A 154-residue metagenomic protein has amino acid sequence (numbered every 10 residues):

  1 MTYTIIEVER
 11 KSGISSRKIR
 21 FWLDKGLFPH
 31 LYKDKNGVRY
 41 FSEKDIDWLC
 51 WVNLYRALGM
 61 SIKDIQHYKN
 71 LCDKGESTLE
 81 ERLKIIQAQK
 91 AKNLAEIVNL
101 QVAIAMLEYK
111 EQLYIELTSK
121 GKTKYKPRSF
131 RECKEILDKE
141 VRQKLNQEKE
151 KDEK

Functional and structural regions predicted by a protein language model:
M1-N70: Basic helix-turn-helix/winged-helix DNA-binding cores and closely related short helical interaction motifs
R10-G13, L49, G75, L83 (+1 more regions): Helix-centric, low-specificity signal for extended rod-like, repetitive segments
I14, M60, K74-T78, A95 (+1 more regions): Alpha-helical structural elements of signaling/regulatory helical domains
K25, L71-K74, L113, L117: A short linear boundary/processing microfeature
W51, N70-D73, A91-L94, V98: A broad detector of the eukaryotic-type serine/threonine protein kinase catalytic domain
H67-N70, K74, E80, K84-I86: Long, amphipathic alpha-helical segments that form or neighbor coiled-coils/leucine zippers used for dimerization
E80-K154: C-terminal regulatory/oligomerization modules of transcriptional regulators
